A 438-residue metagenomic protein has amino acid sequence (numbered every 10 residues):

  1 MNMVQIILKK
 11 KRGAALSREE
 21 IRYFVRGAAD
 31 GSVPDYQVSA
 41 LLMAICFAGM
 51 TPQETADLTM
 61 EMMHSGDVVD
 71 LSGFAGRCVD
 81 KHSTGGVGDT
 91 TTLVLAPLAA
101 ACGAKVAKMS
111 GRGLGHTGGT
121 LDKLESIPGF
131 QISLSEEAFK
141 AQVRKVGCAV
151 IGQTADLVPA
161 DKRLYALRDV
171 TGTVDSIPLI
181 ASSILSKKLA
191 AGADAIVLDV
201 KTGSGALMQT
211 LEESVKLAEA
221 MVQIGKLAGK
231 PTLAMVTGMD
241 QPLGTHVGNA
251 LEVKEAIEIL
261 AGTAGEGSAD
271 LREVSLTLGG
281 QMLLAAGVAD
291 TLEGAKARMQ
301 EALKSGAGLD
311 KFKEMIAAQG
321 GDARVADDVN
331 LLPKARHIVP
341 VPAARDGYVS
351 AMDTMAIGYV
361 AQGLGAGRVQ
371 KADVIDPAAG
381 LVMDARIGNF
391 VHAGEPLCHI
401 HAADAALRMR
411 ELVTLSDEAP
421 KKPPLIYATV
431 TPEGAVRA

Functional and structural regions predicted by a protein language model:
M1-G88, K313-Q319, A438: Acidic, glycine/proline-rich low-complexity segments that act as flexible tails and inter-domain linkers
Q5, K10, A15-R18, A28 (+4 more regions): Well-ordered secondary-structure scaffolds
L42-C46, K123, D161-V170, D199-M208 (+1 more regions): Active-site-proximal beta-alpha loop/turn segments in soluble metabolic enzymes
F47-A48, L93-V106, K187-G192, L227-A228 (+1 more regions): Alpha-helix C-terminal capping segments
R77-A100, A104-H116: Glycine/serine-rich anion-binding loops at beta->alpha junctions that coordinate negatively charged ligand groups
M109, V143, I151-T154, I184 (+2 more regions): Short beta-strand segments
K123-A149, E219-G225, G229: A glycine-rich helix N-cap at a beta->alpha junction
R144-A193: Phosphate/diphosphate-binding glycine-rich loops and adjacent basic-rich segments that engage nucleotide
